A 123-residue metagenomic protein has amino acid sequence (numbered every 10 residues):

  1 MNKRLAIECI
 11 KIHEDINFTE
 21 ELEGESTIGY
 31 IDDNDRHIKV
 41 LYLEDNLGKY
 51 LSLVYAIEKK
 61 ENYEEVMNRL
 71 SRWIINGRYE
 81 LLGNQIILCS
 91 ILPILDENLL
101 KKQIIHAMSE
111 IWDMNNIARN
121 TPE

Functional and structural regions predicted by a protein language model:
M1, Y50, K60, D113-N116 (+1 more regions): Long, low-complexity, intrinsically disordered polar/charged segments
M1-H37, S71-L81: Charge-rich, low-complexity N-terminal segments
K3-A6, Y63, K101: Short amphipathic alpha-helical segments that mediate assembly, nucleic-acid/protein binding, or membrane association
I10, M67-L70, I104, M108: A generic alpha-helix structural signal
G29-I57: Short N-terminal mixed-charge amphipathic segments
D32-D33, K39-E44, N62-Y63, Q103 (+2 more regions): Functionally constrained cores in energy, signaling, and assembly domains
L47-I91: Short, internal acidic amphipathic alpha-helical interface segments that mediate docking to partner proteins
Y79-S109, D113-E123: Well-ordered alpha/beta subsegment
